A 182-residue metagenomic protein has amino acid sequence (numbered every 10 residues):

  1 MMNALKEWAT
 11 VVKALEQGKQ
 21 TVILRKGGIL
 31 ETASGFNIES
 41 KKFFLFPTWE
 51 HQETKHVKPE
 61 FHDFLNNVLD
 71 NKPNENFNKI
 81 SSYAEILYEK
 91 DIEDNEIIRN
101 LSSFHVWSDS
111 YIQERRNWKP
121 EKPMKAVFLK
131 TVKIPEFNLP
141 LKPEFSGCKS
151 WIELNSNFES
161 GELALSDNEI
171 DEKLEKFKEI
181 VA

Functional and structural regions predicted by a protein language model:
M2-A182: Structured alpha/beta reader/binder surfaces that contact nucleic acids or chromatin modification marks
